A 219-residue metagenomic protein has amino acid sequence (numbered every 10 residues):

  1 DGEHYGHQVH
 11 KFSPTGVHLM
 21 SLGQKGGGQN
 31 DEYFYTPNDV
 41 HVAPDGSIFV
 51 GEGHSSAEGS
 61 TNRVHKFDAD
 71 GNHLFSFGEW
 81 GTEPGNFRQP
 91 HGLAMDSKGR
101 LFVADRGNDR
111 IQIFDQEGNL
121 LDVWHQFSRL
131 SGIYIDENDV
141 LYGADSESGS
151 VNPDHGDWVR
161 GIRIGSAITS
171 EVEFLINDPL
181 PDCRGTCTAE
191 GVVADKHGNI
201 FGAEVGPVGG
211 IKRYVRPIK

Functional and structural regions predicted by a protein language model:
D1-K219: Eukaryotic scaffold repeat domains enriched in small/polar residues
